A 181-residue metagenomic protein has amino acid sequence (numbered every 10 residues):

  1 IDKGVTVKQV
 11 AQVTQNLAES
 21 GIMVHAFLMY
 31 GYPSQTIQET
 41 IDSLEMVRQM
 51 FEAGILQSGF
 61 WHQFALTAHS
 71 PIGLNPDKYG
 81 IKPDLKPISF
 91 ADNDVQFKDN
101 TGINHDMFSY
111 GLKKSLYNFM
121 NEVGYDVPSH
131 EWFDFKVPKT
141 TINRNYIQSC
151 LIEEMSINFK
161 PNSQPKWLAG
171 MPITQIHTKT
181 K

Functional and structural regions predicted by a protein language model:
I1-I142: A structural motif corresponding to the C-terminal lobe/cap of the Radical SAM core domain
N143-K181: Acidic, low-complexity/disordered tracts enriched in E/D and polar residues
